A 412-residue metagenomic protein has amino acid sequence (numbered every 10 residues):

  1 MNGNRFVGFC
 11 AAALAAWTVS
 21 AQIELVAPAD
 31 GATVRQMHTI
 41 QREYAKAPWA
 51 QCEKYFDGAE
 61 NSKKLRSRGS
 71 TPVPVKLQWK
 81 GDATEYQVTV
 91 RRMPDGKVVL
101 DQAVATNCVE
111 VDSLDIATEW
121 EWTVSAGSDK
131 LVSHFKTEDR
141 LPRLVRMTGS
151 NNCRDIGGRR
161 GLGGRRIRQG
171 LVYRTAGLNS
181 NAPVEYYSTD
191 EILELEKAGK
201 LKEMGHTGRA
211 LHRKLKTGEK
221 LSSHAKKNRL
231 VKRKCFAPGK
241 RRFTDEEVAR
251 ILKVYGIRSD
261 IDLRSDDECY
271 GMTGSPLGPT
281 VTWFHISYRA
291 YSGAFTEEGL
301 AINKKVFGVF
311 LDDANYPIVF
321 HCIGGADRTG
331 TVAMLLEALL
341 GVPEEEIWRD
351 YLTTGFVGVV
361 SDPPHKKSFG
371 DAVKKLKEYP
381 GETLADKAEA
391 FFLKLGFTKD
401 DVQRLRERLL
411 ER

Functional and structural regions predicted by a protein language model:
M1-C10: Bacterial N-terminal signal peptides that target proteins for export
A16-S20: N-terminal signal peptide c-region/cleavage motif recognized by signal peptidases
A21-V319, T331-R412: Cys-dependent protein tyrosine phosphatase-like superfamily
G324, R328-T329: Ser/Thr-glycine-rich phosphate-binding loops at phosphate-binding pockets of nucleotides, nucleotide cofactors
